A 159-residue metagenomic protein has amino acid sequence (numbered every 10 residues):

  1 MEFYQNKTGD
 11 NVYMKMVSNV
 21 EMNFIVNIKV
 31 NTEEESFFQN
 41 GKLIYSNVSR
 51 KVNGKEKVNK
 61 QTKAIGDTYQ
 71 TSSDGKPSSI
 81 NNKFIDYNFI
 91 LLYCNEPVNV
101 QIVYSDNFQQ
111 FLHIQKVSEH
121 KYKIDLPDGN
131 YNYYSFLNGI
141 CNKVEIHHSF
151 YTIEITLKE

Functional and structural regions predicted by a protein language model:
M1-A64: N-terminal mature ectodomain segment of secretory-pathway/periplasmic proteins
N47-N138, K143-H148, T156-K158: Solvent-exposed helix/loop surface patches that form functional interfaces
